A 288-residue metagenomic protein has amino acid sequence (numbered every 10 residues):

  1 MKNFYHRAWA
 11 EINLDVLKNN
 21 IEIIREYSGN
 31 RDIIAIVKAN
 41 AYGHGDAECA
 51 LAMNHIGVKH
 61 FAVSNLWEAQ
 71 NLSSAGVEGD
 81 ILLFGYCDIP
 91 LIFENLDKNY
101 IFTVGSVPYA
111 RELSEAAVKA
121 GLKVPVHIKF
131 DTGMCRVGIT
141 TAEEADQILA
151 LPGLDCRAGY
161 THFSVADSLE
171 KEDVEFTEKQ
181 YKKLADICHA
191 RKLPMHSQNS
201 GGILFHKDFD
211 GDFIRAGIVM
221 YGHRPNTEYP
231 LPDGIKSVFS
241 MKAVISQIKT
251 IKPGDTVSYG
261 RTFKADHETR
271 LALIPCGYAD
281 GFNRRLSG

Functional and structural regions predicted by a protein language model:
K2-F4, A8-E11, V16-N19, G29-I187 (+1 more regions): Active-site-proximal beta-alpha core segment in soluble small-molecule metabolic enzymes
K2-K18, W67-E68, C87-I89, G105-L113 (+2 more regions): Active-site anion/phosphate-binding pocket segments in diverse small-molecule metabolic enzymes
I23: Conserved N-terminal alpha-helix of the aminotransferase class I/II PLP-enzyme fold
